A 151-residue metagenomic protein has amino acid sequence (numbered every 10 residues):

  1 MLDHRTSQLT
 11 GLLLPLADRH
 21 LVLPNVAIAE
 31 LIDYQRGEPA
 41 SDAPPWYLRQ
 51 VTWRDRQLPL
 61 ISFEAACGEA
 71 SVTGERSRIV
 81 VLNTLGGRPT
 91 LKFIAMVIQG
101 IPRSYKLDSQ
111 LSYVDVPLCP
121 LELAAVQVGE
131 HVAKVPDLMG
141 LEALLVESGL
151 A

Functional and structural regions predicted by a protein language model:
M1-A151: An acidic, low-aromatic, low-complexity terminal/linker signal
